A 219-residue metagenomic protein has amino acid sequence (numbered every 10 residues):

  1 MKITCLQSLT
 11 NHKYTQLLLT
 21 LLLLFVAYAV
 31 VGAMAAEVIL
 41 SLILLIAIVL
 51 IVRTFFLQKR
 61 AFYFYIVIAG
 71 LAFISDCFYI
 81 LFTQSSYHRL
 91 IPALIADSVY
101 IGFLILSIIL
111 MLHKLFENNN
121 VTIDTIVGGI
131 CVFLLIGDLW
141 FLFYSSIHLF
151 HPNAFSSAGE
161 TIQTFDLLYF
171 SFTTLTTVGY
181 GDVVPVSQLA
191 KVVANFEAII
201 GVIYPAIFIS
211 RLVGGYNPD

Functional and structural regions predicted by a protein language model:
M1-L18, R60: N-terminal membrane topogenic signal
T10-V26, V67-F73: Alpha-helical transmembrane segments
V26-G32, F78-Y87: Juxtamembrane "helix-exit" motif on the non-cytosolic side of transmembrane helices
V26-V38, R53-R60: Short, hydrophobic transmembrane alpha-helix segments
V31-L45, A93-G102, T164-F170: Structural signature of hydrophobic alpha-helical transmembrane segments
R60-A72, A93-Y100, N120-I130: Cytoplasmic-side transmembrane-helix entry/capping segments in multi-pass membrane proteins
W140-Y169: Outer-pore turret/helix-boundary of cation channels
T161-D219: Pore domain of cation channels
